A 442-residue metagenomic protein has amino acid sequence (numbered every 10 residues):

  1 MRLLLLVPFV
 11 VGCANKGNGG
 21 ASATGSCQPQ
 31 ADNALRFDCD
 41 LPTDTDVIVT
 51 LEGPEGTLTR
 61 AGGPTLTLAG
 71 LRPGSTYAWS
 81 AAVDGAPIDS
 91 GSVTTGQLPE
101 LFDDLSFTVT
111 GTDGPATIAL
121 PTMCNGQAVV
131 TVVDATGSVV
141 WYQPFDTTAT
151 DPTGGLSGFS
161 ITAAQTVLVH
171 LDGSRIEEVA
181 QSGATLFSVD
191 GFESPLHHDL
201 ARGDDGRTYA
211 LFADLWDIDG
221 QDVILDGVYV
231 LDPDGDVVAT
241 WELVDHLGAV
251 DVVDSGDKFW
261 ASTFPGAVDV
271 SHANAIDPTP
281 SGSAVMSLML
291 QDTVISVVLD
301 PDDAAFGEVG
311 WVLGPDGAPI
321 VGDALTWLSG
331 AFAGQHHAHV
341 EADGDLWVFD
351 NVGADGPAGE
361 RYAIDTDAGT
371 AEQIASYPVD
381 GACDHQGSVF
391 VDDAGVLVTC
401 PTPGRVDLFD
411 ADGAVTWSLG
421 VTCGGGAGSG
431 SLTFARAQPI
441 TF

Functional and structural regions predicted by a protein language model:
M1-T24: Ser/Thr-rich, Pro/Gly/Ala-heavy low-complexity intrinsically disordered linkers and tails of secreted extracellular
G12-A14, S26-Q28, D38-D40, N125 (+1 more regions): Sequence contexts marking disulfide-bonded cysteines in secreted/extracellular proteins
A21-T43, T94-E100: Pro/Thr/Ser/Gly-rich low-complexity, intrinsically disordered linker/stalk tracts
D38-D40, T50, A82: Residue-level recognition of well-ordered beta-strand positions that form the cores of beta-sheet-rich folds across
L41, T76, V83-F442: Histidine-/acidic-rich catalytic cores in large beta-rich domains
D46-L58: Extracellular low-complexity, O-glycosylation-prone stalks/linkers
G63-T67: Short S/T/G- and acidic-enriched coil/turn segments that sit immediately N-terminal to beta-strands in beta-sandwich
L68-P73: Short, flexible loop/turn segments at beta-strand junctions in immunoglobulin-like and fibronectin type III
